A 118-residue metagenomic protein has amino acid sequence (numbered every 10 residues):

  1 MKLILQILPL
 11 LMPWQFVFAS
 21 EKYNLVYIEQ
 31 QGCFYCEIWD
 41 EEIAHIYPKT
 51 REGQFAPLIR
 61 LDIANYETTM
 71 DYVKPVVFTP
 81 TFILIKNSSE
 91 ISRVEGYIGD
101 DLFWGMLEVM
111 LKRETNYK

Functional and structural regions predicted by a protein language model:
M1-P13: Sec-dependent signal peptide recognition, specifically the positively charged N-region followed immediately by
W14-E21: Sec/Tat signal peptide C-region and signal peptidase I cleavage site
E21-Q31: Short active-site neighborhood of thiol/selenol oxidoreductases, capturing the structured segment around
I28, R51-T68: Thiol-based oxidoreductase modules, predominantly thioredoxin-like and allied folds used for disulfide exchange
E29-Y35, F78: Short pre-active-site segment immediately N-terminal to redox-active cysteine/selenocysteine motifs in thiol-based
E37-E52: Typically the conserved alpha-helix immediately C-terminal to a functionally engaged Cys/Sec in thioredoxin-like
T79-S92: A short, hydrophobic beta-strand/beta-hairpin element that forms part of a small beta-sheet core
G99-K118: Thiol-/selenol-based redox modules, centered on thioredoxin-like and closely related oxidoreductase domains
